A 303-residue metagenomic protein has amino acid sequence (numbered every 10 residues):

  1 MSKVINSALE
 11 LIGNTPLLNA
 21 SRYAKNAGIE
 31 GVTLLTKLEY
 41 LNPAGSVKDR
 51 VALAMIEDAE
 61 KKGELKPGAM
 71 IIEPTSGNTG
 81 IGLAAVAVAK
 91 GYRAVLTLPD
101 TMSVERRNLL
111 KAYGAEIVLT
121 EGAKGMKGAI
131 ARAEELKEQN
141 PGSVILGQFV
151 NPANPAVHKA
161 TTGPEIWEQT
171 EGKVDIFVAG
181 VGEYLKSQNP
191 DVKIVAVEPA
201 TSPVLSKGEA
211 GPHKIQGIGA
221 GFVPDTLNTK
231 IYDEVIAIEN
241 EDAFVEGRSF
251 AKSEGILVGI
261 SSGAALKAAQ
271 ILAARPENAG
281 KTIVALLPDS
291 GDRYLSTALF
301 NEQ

Functional and structural regions predicted by a protein language model:
M1-Q303: PLP-dependent amino-acid enzyme catalytic core
